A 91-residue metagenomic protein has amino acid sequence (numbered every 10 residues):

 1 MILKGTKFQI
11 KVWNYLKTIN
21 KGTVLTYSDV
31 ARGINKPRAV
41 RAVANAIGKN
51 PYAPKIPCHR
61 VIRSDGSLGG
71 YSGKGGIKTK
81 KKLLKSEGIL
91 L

Functional and structural regions predicted by a protein language model:
M1, I56, I62-L91: Low-complexity, small/basic-enriched stretches that occur predominantly at protein N-termini or linker tails
M1-R38, K78, K85-L91: Basic nucleic-acid-binding alpha-helical/helix-turn surface characteristic of O6-alkylguanine DNA
K7, V24, A46, N50 (+1 more regions): Gly/Ser/Thr-rich beta-alpha loop segments that engage phosphate groups in nucleotides
K17, G48, R63-G66: A broad detector of the eukaryotic-type serine/threonine protein kinase catalytic domain
N20, P51-P57: Short, proline-centered helix/strand-breaking motifs
D29, A44, R60: Residue-level "edge-of-site" marker
R38-A53: Regulatory, non-catalytic segments
